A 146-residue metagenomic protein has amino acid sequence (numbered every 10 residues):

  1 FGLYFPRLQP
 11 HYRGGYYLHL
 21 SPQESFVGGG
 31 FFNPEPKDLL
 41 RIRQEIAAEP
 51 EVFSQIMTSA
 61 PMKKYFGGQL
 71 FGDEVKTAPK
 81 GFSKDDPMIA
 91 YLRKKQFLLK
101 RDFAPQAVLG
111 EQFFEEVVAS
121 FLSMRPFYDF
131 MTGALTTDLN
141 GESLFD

Functional and structural regions predicted by a protein language model:
F1-A47: Aromatic- and glycine-enriched beta-alpha-beta binding-site module
F1-G14, S54-Q55, A90-V108: Hydrophobic transmembrane alpha-helix bundles
E24-S25, T58-S59, K84: Short linear sequence motifs
G29-P79: A contiguous pocket-lining binding segment that forms or flanks enzyme active sites
G67-D146: Long, solvent-exposed, polar/charged low-complexity segments
